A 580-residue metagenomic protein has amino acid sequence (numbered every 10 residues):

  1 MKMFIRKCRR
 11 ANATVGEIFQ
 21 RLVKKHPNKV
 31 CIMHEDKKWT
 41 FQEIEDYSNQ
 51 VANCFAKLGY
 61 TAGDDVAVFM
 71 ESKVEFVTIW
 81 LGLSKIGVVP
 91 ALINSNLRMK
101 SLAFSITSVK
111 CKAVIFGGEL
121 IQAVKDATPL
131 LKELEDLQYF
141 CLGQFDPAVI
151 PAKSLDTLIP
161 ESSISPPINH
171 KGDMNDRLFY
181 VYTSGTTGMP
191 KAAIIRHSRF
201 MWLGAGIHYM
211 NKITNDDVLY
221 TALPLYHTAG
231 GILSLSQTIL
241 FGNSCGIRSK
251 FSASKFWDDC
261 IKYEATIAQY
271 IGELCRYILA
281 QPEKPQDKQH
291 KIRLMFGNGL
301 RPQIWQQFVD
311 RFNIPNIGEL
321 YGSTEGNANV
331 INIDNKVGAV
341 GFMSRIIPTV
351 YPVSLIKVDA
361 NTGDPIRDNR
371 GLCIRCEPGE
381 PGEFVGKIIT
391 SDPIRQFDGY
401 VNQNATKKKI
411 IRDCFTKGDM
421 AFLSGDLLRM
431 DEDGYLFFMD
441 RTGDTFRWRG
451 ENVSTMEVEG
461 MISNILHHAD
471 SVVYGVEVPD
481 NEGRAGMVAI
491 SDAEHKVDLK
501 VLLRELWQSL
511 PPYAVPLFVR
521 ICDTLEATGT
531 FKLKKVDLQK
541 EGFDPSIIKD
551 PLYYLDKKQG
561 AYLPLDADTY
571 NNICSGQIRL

Functional and structural regions predicted by a protein language model:
K7-Q20, N28-K73, V77-L81, R98-T107 (+2 more regions): Conserved AMP-binding/adenylate-forming core of the ANL superfamily
P27, C141, D146-P147, P160-Y182 (+2 more regions): Conserved pre-ATP/AMP-binding loop-to-beta segment of ANL
T40-Q42, K171, L178-W202: Conserved AMP-binding A3 loop
N53, K57-L58, L81, K85-P160 (+2 more regions): Structural core segment of the AMP-binding/adenylate-forming
L97, F104, V114-F116, G322 (+3 more regions): AMP-binding/adenylate-forming catalytic core of the ANL superfamily
L142, L510-L533, K549-Q577: AMP-binding/adenylate-forming catalytic domain of the ANL superfamily
M201-V218, Y226-T266, Q281: Conserved AMP-binding/adenylation subdomain of ANL enzymes
L240, W257, K262-Y270, L279-D359 (+2 more regions): Gly/Ser/Thr-rich phosphate-binding loop
